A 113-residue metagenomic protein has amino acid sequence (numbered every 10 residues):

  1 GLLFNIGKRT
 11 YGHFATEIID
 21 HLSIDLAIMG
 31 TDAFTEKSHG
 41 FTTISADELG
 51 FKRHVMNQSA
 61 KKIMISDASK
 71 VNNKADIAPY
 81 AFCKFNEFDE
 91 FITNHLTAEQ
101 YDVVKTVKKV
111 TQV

Functional and structural regions predicted by a protein language model:
G1-V113: Conserved phosphate- and dinucleotide-binding cores of soluble alpha/beta proteins, encompassing both enzyme active
